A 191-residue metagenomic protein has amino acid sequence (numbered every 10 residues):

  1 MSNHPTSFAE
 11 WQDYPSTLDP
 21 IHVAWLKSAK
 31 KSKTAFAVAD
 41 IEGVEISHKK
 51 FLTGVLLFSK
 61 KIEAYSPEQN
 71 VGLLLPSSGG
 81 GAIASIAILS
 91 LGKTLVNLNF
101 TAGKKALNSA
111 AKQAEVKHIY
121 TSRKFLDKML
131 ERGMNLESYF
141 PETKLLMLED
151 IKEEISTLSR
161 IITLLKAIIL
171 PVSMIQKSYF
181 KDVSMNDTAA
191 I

Functional and structural regions predicted by a protein language model:
P5-T6, V23-H48, T188-I191: AMP-dependent adenylate-forming
E10-P20, I151-A189: Flexible, low-complexity linker/hinge segments
D13-S16, K50-F51, V96-N99, I169: Short, flexible loop segments at the rims of nucleotide/cofactor-binding pockets, characterized by
W25-S28, F51, V55, V71 (+4 more regions): Adenylate-forming
A35-I86, G103-N108, R160-I169, K177-V183: Conserved AMP-binding/adenylate-forming core of the ANL superfamily
P67-E68, V116, T188: Short, high-confidence coil segments that cap the C-terminus of an alpha-helix and link into the following beta-strand
S90-L165: Structural core segment of the AMP-binding/adenylate-forming
